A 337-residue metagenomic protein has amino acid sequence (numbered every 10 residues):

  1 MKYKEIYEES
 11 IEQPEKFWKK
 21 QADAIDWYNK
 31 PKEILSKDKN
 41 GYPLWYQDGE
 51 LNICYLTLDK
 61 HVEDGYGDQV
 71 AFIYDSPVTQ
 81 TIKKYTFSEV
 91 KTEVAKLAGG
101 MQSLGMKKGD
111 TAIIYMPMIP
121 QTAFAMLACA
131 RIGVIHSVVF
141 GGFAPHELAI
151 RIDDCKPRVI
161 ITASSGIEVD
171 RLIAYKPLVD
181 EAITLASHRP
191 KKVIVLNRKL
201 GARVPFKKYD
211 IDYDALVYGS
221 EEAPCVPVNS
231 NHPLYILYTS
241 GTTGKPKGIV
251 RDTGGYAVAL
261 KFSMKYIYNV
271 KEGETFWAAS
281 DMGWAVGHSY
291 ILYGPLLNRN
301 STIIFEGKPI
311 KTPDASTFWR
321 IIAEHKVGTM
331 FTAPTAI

Functional and structural regions predicted by a protein language model:
M1-Y85, E89-T92, K96, I183 (+3 more regions): N-lobe entry segment of adenylate-forming
S10, L58, V62, V90 (+7 more regions): Adenylate-forming
C54, D68, F72-L127, A144 (+3 more regions): Conserved AMP-binding/adenylate-forming core of the ANL superfamily
D68-V70, V193-L196, P205-Y238, K245 (+3 more regions): Conserved pre-ATP/AMP-binding loop-to-beta segment of ANL
V78-T81, I236-I249, M264: Conserved adenylation A10 loop of the ANL superfamily
A98, T111, P117-P145, C155-I160 (+3 more regions): A short helix-loop-beta submotif of the ANL/AMP-binding
L127, R131-Y213, P334: Structural core segment of the AMP-binding/adenylate-forming
A257-T275, A285-T329: Conserved AMP-binding/adenylation subdomain of ANL enzymes
